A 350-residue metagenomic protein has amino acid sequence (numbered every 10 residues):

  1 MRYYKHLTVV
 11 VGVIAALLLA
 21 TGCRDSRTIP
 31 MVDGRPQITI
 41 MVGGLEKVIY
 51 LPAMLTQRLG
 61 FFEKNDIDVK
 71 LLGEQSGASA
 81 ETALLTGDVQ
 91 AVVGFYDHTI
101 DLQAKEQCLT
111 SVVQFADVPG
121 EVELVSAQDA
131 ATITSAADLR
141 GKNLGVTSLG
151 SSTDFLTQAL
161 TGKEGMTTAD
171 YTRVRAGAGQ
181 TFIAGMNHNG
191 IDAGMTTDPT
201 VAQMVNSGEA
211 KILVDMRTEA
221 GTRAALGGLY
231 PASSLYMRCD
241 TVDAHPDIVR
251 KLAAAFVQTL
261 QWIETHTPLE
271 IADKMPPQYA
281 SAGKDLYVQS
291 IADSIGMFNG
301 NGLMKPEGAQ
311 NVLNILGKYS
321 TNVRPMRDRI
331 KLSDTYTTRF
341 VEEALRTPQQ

Functional and structural regions predicted by a protein language model:
M1-V10: Bacterial N-terminal signal peptides that target proteins for export
L17-G22: C-terminal motif of bacterial Sec signal peptides marking the signal peptidase cleavage site
R24-S26: Bacterial signal peptide processing site
T28-A176, G190-D198, E209, L213-V214: Short, glycine-/small- and polar/acidic-enriched structural segments that line small-molecule recognition paths
K64, R217-G228, I295-K305: Short, solvent-exposed loop/beta-turn-alpha elements that line the ligand-binding surface or hinge of extracytoplasmic
T181-P276: Pocket-lining segment of extracytoplasmic ligand-binding domains
V242-V323: Secondary-structure end/capping motifs
L313-Q350: Conserved C-terminal helix/tail region of periplasmic/extracytoplasmic solute-binding proteins
